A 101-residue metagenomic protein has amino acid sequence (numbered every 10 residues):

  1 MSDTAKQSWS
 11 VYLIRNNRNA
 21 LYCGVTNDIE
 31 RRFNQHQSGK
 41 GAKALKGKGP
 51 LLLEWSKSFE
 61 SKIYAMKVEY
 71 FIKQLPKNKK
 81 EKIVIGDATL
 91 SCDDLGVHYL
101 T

Functional and structural regions predicted by a protein language model:
M1-G41, G49, L53-S56, I63-K73 (+1 more regions): GIY-YIG nuclease catalytic motif and its immediate N-terminal context
L45: Short clusters of hydrophobic/aromatic residues that line enzyme substrate/ligand-binding pockets
N78-I85: A short, polar/charged loop-to-alpha-helix boundary motif
